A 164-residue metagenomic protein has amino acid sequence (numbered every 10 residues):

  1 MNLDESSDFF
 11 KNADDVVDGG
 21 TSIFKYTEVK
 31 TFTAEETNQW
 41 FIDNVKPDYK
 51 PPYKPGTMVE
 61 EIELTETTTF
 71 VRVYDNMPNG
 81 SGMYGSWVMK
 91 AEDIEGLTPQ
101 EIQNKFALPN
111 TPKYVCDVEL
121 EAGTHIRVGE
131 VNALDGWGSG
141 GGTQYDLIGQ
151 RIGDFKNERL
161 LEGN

Functional and structural regions predicted by a protein language model:
L3, D8-N164: Catalytic toxin/effector domains delivered as secreted proteins or via bacterial secretion systems
